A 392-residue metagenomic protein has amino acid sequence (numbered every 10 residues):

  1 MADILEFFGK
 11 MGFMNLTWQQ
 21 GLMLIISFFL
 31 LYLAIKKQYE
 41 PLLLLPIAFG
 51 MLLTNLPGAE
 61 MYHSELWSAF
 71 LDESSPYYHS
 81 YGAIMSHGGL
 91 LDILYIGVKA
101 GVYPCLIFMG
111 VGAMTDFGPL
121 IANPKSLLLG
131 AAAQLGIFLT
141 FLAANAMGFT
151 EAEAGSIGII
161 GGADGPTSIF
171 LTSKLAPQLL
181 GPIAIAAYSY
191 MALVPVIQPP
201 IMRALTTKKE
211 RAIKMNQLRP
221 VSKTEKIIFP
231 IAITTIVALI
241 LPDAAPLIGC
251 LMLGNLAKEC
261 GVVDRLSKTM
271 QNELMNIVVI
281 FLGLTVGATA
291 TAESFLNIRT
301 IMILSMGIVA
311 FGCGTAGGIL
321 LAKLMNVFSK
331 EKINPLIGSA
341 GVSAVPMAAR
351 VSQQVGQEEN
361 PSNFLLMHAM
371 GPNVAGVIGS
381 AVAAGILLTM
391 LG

Functional and structural regions predicted by a protein language model:
M1-A69, S86: N-terminal alpha-helical transmembrane segments of multi-pass membrane transport and channel/translocase proteins
M1-N15, G21, W67-G88, P200-F229 (+2 more regions): Intrinsically disordered, low-complexity non-transmembrane regions of multi-pass membrane transporters
K36-L44, Y62-H63, I93-L94, M114-L129 (+4 more regions): Interfacial helix-loop-helix linkers and transmembrane-helix boundary segments in multi-pass membrane proteins
I96-G101, F108-M114, L129-L139, A143 (+3 more regions): Alpha-helical membrane segments and immediately flanking helix-loop junctions that form or couple to the substrate/ion
L120-F141, T291-G318, A369-N373: Entry/N-cap segments of selected transmembrane alpha helices and their immediately preceding amphipathic helices
Q178-V196, M306-G314, I337-A340: Alpha-helical transmembrane segments
A186-V262: Membrane-embedded hairpin module used as a gating/binding unit in multi-pass transport and secretion proteins
T234-L321: Transmembrane helical segments that form the transport core of multi-pass membrane transport proteins
